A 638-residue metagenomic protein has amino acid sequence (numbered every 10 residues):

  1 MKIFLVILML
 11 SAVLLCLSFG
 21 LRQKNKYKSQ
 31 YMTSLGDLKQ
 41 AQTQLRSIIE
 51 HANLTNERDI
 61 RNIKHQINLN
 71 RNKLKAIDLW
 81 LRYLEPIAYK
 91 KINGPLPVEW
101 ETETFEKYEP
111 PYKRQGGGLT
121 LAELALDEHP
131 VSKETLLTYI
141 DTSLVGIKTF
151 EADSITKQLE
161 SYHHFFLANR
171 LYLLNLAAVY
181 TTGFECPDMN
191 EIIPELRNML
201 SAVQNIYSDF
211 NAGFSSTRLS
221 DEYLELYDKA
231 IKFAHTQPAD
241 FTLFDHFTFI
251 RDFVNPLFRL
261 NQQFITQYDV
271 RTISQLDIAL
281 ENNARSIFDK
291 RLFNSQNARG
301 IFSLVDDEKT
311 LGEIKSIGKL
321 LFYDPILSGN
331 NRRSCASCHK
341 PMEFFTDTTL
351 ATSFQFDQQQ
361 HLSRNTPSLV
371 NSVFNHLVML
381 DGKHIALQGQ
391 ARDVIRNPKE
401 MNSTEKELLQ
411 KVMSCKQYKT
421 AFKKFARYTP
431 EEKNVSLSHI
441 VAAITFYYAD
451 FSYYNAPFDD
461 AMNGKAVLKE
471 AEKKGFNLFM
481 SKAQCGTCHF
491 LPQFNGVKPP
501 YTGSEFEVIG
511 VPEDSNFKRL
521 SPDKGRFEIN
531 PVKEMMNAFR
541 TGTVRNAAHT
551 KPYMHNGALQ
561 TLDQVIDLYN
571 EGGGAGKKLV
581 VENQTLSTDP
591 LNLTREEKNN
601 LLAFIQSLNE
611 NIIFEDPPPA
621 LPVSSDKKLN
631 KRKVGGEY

Functional and structural regions predicted by a protein language model:
M1-V6: Positively charged n-region of N-terminal signal peptides that target proteins for export
M9, L15-Q23, A230-I314, K411-K473 (+3 more regions): Post-cleavage N-terminal segment of exported redox proteins
R22-Q296: Mature extracytoplasmic or organellar-lumen-exposed domains after removal of signal/transit peptides
T43, E50, L69-R82, D127 (+23 more regions): Sec-exported extracytoplasmic/periplasmic mature domains
K91-R170, L174, D324-S328, R333-S334 (+3 more regions): Extracytoplasmic redox metalloprotein regions
N93, N283-D393, A461-Q560, Q564-D567 (+2 more regions): Short glycine/threonine-rich turn/loop motifs
V544, G557, L601-I605, N609: Hydrophobic, well-ordered secondary-structure elements that form the walls of internal hydrophobic environments
N570-L593: C-terminal soluble interaction/assembly domains
